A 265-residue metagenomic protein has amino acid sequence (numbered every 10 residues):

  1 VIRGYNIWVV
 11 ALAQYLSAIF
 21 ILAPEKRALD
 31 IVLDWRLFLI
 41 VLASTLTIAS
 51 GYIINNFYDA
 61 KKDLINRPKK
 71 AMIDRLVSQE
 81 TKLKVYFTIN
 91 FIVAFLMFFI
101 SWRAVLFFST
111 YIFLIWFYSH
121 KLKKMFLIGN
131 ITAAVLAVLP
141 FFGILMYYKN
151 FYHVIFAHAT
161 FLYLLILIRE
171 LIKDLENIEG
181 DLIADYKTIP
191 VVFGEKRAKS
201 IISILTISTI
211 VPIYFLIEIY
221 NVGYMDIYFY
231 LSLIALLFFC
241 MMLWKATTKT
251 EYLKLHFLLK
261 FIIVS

Functional and structural regions predicted by a protein language model:
V1-S265: Multi-pass alpha-helical membrane architecture of UbiA-family and related isoprenoid/lipid prenyltransferases
